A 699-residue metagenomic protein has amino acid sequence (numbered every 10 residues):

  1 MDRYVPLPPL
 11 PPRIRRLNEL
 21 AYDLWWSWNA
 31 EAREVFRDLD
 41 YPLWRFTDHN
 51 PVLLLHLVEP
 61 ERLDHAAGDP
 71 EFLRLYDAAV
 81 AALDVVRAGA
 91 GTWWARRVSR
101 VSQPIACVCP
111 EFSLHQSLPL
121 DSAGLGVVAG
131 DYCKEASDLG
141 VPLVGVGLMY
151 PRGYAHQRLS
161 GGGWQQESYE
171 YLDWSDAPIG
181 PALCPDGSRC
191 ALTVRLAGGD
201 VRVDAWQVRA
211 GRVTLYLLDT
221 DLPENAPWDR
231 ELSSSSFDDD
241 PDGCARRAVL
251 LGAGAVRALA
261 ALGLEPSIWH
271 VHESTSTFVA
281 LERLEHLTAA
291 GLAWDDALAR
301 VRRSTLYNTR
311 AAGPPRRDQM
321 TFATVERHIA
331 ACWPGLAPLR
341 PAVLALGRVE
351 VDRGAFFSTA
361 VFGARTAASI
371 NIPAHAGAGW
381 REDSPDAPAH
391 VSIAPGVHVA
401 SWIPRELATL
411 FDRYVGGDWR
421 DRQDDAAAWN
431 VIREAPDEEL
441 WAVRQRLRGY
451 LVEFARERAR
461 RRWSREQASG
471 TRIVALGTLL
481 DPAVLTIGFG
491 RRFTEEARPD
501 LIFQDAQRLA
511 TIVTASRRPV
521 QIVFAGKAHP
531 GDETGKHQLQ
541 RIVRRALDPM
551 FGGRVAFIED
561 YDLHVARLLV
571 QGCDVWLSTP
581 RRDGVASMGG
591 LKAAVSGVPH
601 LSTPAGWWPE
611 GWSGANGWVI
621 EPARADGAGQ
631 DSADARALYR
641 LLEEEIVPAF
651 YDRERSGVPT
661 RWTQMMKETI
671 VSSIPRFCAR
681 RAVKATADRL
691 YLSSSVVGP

Functional and structural regions predicted by a protein language model:
M1-P699: Catalytic cores of carbohydrate-active enzymes across secretory and cytosolic contexts
